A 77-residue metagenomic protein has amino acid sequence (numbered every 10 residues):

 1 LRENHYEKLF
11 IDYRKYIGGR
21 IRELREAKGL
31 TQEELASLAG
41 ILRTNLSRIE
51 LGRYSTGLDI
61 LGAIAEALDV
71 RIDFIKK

Functional and structural regions predicted by a protein language model:
L1-R22, A27: N-terminal flexible/basic segments that precede or flank functional cores
G19-A36, A63: Short basic helix-loop element that most often maps to the first helix and adjoining turn of HTH DNA-binding modules
I21, L35-A36, L46-I49, I75: Conserved hydrophobic/aromatic packing and binding residues within compact polymer-binding modules
E26, R48-I49, I60, L68: Intrinsically disordered and other compositionally biased segments
T31, T44, I60: Ser/Thr-centric signal marking residues that sit in or immediately flank functional binding/regulatory motifs
G40-S55: Recognition helix of helix-turn-helix/homeodomain-like DNA-binding domains that insert into the DNA major groove
G57-F74: DNA major-groove recognition helix of helix-turn-helix/homeodomain DNA-binding modules
